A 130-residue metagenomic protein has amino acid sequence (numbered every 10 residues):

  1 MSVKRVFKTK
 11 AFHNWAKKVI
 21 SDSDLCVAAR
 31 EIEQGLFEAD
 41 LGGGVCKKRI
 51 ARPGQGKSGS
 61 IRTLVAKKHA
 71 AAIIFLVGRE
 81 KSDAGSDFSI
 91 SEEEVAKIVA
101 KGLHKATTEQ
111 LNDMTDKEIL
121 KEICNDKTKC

Functional and structural regions predicted by a protein language model:
M1, D40-G42, Q55, E94-K97: Helix-centric, low-specificity signal for extended rod-like, repetitive segments
M1-S23, N112-C130: Arg/Lys-rich, positively charged N-terminal/basic patches that mediate binding to nucleic acids
F7, A28, E33-F37, T63-A66 (+2 more regions): Short, well-ordered helical secondary-structure segments
F7-K10, I32, A70, D83: Alpha-helical structural elements
K8, D24-A28, K57-S60, A72 (+1 more regions): Amphipathic alpha-helical interface surfaces
T9-A51: N-terminal first-folded block
E38-A84: Basic/aromatic recognition patch in beta-strand/loop cores that engages polyanionic ligands
A66-C130: Enriched for short, Lys/Arg-rich terminal
